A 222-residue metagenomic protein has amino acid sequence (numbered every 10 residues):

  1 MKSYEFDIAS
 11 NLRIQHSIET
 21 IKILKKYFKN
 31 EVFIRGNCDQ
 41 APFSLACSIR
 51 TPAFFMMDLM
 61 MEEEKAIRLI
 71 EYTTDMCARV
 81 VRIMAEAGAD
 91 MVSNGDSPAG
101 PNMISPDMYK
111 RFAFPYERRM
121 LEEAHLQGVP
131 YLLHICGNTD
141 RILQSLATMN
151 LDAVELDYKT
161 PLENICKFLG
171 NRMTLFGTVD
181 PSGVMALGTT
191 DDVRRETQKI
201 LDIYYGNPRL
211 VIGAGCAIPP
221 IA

Functional and structural regions predicted by a protein language model:
K2-A222: Active-site loop segments of alpha/beta catalytic cores
